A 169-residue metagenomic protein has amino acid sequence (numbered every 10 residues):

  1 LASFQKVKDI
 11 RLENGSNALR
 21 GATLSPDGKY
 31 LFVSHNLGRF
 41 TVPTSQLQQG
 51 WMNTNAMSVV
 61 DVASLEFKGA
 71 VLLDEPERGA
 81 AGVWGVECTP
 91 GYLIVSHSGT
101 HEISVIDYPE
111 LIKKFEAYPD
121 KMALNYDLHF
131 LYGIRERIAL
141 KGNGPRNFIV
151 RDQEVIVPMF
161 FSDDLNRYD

Functional and structural regions predicted by a protein language model:
L1-S3, L47-A63: Beta-propeller blade signature
Q5-G15, A63-A81, L111, F115-K141: Surface-exposed loop and turn segments in beta-propeller and other repeat-based domains that flank or scaffold
A18-R20, N53, G82, G99 (+2 more regions): Beta-rich catalytic cores
P26-G28, C88-G91, V150-D152: Residue-level detector of Asp-centered blade-edge/turn motifs that repeat once per structural unit in beta-propeller
V33-T54, I106, E110-Y118: Short, conserved, GDST-rich strand-edge loop motifs in beta-rich repeat architectures
G38-T41, T100-E102, S162-D164: Short glycine/acidic-enriched loop and turn motifs that connect beta-strands
